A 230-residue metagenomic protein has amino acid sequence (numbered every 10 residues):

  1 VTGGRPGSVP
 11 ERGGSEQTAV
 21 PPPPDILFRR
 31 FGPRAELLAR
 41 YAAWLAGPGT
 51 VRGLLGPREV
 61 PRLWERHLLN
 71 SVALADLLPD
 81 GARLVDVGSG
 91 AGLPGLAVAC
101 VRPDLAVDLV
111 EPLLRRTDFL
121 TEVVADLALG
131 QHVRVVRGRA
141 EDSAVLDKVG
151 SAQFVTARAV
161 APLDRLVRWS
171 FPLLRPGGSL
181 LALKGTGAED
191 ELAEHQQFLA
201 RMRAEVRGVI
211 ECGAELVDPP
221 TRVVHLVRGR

Functional and structural regions predicted by a protein language model:
V1-V85, R115-D118, E122-Q131: Class I SAM-dependent transferase core
P6, L105-D108, P112-R230: S-adenosylmethionine
G49-T50, A91-L93, E205-R207: Residue-level signal for pocket-adjacent positions within structured domains
R52-G53, P61-R62, A91, R158-A161 (+1 more regions): Flexible, active-site-adjacent loop/turn segments at secondary-structure boundaries
V87-S89: Conserved beta-strand/loop positions that form the S-adenosyl-L-methionine
A91-D104: Conserved SAM-binding loop of SAM-dependent methyltransferases across substrates and taxa, primarily the Class I
